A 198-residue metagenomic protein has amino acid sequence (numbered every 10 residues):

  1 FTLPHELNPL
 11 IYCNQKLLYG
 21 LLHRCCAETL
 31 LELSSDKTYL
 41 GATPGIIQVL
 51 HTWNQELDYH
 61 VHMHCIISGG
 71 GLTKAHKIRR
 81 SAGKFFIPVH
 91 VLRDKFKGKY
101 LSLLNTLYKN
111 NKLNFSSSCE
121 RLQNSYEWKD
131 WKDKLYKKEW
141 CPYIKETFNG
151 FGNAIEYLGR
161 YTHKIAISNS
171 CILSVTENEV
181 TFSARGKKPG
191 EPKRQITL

Functional and structural regions predicted by a protein language model:
F1-L198: Beta->alpha loop/short-helix hinge microenvironment recognizer with preference for catalytic Tyr/His contexts
